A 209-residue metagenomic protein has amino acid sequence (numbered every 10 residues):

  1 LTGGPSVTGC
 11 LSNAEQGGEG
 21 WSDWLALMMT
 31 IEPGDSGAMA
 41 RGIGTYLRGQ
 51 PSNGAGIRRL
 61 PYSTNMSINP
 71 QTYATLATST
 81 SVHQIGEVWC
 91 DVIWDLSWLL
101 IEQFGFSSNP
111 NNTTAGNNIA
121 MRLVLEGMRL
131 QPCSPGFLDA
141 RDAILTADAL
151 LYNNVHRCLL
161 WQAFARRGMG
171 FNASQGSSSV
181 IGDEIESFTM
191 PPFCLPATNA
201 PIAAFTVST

Functional and structural regions predicted by a protein language model:
L1-L195: Zinc-dependent metallohydrolase catalytic domains
P196-V207: Proline-enriched interdomain boundary motifs that mark the N-terminal boundary and often initiate the first structured
